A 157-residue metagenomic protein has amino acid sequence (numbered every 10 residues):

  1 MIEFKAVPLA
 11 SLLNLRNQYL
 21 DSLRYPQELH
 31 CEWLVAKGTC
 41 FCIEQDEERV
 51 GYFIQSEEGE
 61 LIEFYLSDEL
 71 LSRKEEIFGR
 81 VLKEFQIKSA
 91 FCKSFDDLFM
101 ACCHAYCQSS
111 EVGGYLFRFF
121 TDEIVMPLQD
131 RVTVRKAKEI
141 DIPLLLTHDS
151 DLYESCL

Functional and structural regions predicted by a protein language model:
M1-L15, T133-L145: A short beta-loop-alpha structural element at the N-terminal edge of CoA-dependent acyl/N-acetyltransferase catalytic
L15-Q18, F53-S56, F78-F85, L145-S150: Alpha-helix C-terminal capping segments
R16-C31, K136-A137, H148-C156: Helix-loop element at the rim of GNAT/NAT acetyltransferase active sites that forms part of the acceptor-substrate
L34-G51, Q55, T147, S155-L157: Conserved beta-hairpin
E48, E57-E60, E139-I140: Short strand-connecting beta-turns/loops that link adjacent beta-strands
S56-E60, L66-D130: Acyl-donor-binding surface of acyltransferase catalytic domains
T121-D151: Compact, aliphatic and Gly/Pro-tolerant "microcore" segments centered on a short helix or tight beta-hairpin and their
